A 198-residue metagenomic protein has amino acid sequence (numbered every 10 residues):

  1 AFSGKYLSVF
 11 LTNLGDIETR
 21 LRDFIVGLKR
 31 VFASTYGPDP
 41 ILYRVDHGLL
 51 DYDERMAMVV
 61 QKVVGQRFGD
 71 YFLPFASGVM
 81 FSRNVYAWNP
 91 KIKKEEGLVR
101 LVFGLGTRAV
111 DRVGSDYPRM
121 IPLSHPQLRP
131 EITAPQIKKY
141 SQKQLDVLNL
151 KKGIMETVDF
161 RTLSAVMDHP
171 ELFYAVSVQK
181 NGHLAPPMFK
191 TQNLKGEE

Functional and structural regions predicted by a protein language model:
A1-E198: Conserved mixed alpha/beta core segments that line enzyme active sites in large multi-domain catalysts
